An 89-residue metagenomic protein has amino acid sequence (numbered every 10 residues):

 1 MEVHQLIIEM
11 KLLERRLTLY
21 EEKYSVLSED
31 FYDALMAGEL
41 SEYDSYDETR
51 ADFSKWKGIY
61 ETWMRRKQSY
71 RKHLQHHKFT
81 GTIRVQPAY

Functional and structural regions predicted by a protein language model:
M1-Y89: Extended, charge-rich alpha-helical interface modules
